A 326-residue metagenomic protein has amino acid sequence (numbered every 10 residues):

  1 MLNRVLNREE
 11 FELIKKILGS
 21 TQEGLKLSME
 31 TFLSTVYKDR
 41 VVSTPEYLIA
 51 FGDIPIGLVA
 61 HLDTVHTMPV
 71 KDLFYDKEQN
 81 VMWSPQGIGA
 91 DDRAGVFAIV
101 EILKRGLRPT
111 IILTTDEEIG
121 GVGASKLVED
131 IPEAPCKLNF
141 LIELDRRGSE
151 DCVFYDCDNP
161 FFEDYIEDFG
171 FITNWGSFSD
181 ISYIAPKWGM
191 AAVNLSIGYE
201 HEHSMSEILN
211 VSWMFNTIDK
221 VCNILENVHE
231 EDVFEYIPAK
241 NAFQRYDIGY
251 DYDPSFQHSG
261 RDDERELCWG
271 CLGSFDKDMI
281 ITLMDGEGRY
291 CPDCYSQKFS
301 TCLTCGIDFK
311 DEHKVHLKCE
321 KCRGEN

Functional and structural regions predicted by a protein language model:
E9-I54: A non-catalytic alpha/beta surface segment that caps or lines the substrate-entry region of metallo-dependent hydrolase
L48-A90: Catalytic-core environment of secreted peptidases
I56, I172-T217: Zn-dependent metallopeptidase/amidohydrolase metal-coordination segment
V65, Q86-I166, T173-W175: Acidic/histidine-rich catalytic neighborhood of metal-dependent amide-processing enzymes
H201-D262: His/Asp/Glu-rich mid-to-C-terminal helical/loop segments that flank catalytic regions of hydrolases
C268-C271, C291, C302-C305, C319-C322: Short cysteine-rich clusters marking metal-coordination/redox-active sites
F275, Y290, K298, F309 (+1 more regions): Cys/His-rich microdomains that often coordinate metals
L283-S296, K314-E325: Cysteine-rich micro-motifs
